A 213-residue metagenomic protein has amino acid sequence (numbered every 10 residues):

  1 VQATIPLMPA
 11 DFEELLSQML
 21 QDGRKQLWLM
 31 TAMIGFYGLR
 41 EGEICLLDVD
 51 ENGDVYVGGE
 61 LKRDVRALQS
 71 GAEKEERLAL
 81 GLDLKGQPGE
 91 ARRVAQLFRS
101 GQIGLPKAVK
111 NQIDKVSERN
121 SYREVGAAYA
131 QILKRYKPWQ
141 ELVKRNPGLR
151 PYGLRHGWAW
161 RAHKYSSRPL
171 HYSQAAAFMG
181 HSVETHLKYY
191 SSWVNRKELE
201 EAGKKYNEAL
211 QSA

Functional and structural regions predicted by a protein language model:
Q2-E41, C45: Basic, Lys/Arg- and aromatic-enriched nucleic-acid-binding interface segment
P6, L61-D64, M179-K204: Catalytic-site neighborhood detector that most strongly recognizes the C-terminal catalytic loop/helix of tyrosine
Q21, Y37, N111, E118-A177 (+2 more regions): Short, basic (Lys/Arg/His-rich) helix/loop patches that form interaction surfaces in the mid-to-C-terminal regions
Q26, L39-R40, K74-L80, R155: Short, cationic motifs built from Arg/Lys/His that form the positively charged side of catalytic pockets
E43, W158, Y189: Ca2+-coordinating acidic residues in Ca2+-binding motifs
L46-Q96: Conserved tyrosine-mediated DNA breakage-rejoining catalytic core shared by Y-recombinases
L80-K85, R93-A128: Low-complexity, serine/threonine/proline-enriched polar segments
A202-S212: Short, basic, alpha-helical segments at the C-terminal edge of helix-turn-helix-like DNA-binding modules
